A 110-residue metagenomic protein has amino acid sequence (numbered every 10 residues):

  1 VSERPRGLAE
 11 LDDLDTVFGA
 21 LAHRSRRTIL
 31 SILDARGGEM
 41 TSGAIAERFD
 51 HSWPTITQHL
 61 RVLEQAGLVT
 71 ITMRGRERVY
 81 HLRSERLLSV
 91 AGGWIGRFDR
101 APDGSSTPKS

Functional and structural regions predicted by a protein language model:
V1-D13, S31-A35, R83-S110: Amphipathic alpha-helical dimerization/coiled-coil segments that flank or bridge DNA-binding/regulatory modules
D12-S52, R74-L88: N-terminal helix-turn-helix DNA-binding core of bacterial DNA-binding proteins
R26, Q58-H59: Histidine-centered divalent metal-coordination motifs
S31, L60-R61: Core alpha-helical elements of the protein kinase catalytic domain, predominantly the helix directly N-terminal
A46-E47, Q58, E64-Q65: Alpha-helical residues within the helix-turn-helix
